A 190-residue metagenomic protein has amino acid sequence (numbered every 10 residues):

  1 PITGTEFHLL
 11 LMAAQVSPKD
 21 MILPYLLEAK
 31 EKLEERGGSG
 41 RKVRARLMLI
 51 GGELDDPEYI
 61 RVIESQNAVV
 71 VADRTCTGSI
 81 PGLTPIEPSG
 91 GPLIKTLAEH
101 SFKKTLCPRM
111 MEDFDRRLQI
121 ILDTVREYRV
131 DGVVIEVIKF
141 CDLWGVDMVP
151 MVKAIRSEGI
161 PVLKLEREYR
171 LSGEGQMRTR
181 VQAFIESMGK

Functional and structural regions predicted by a protein language model:
P1-L83: A charged, amphipathic alpha-helical module
D20-L23, P108-D115, G175: Conserved phosphate-coordination/catalytic loops
G37-G40, H100-F102, R129-G132: A short alpha-helix capping/helix-coil boundary motif
M48, R109-M110, K139-C141: A generic structural signal for short
G51-D113, R117-L122: Redox- and metal-dependent alpha/beta enzyme cores, enriched for Fe-S-associated oxidoreductases and cofactor-handling
L118-G132, E136-K190: TerminUS-proximal long segments
